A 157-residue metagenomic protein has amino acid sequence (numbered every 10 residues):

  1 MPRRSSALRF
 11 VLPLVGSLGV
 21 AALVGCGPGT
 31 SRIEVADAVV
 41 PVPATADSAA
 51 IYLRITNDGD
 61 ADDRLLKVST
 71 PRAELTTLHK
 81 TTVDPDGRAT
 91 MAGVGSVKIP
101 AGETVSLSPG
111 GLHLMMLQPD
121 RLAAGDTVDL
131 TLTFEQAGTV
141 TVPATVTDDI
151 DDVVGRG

Functional and structural regions predicted by a protein language model:
M1-V24: Sec-dependent bacterial lipoprotein signal peptides
G25-G29: Sec-dependent signal peptide cleavage junction
T30-G157: Compact, glycine-rich, soluble single-domain proteins
